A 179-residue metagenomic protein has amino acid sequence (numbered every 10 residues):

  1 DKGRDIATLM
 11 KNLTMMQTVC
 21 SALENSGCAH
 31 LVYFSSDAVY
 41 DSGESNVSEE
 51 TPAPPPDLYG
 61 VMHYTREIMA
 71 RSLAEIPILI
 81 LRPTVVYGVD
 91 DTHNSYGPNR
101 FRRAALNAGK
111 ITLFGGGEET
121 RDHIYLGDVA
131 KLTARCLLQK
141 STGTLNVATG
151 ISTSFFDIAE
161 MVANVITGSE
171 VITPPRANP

Functional and structural regions predicted by a protein language model:
D1, S36-V39, V85-D91, E118 (+1 more regions): Active-site proximal helix/loop that lines the substrate pocket of Rossmann-like NAD(P)-dependent oxidoreductase domains
D1-K11: NAD(P)H-binding glycine-rich loop region in Rossmannoid oxidoreductase-like domains and their noncatalytic homologs
K2, S42-E44, D90-T92, H123 (+1 more regions): Short glycine-/acidic-enriched loop or helix-start segments at secondary-structure transitions that form or flank
N12, M16-V19, T133: Conserved internal alpha-helix within the Rossmann fold of NAD(P)-dependent oxidoreductases
Q17-L58: Conserved Rossmann-fold NAD(P)-dependent oxidoreductase catalytic core, especially the SDR/UDP-sugar
L58, M62-T65: Active-site helix of classical SDR
I68-R121, L126-G127, V162-A163: NAD(P)-dependent short-chain dehydrogenase/reductase
G109, F114-P179: C-terminal substrate-binding subdomain of Rossmann-fold SDR/epimerase-dehydratase oxidoreductases
